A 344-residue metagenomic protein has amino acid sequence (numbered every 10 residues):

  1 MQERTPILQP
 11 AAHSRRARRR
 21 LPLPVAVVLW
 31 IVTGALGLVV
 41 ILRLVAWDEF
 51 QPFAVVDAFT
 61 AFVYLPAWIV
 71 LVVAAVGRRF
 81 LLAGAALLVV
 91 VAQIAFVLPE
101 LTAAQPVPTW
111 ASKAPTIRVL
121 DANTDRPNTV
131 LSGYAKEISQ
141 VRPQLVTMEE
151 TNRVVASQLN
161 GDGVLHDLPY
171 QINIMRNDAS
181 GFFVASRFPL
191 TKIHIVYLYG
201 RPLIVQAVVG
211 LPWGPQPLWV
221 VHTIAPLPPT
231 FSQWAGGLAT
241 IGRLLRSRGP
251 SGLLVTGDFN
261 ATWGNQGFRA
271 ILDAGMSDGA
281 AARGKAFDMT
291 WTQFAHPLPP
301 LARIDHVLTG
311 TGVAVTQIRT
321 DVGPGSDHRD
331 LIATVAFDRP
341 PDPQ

Functional and structural regions predicted by a protein language model:
M1-H13: Short, intrinsically disordered terminal tails adjacent to the first/last structured region
A17-V32: N-terminal membrane topogenic signal
V28-V73: Membrane-embedded alpha-helical segments of integral membrane proteins
Q51-F53, F80-A86: Short, aromatic-rich membrane-interface segments at the entry and exit of alpha-helical transmembrane domains
V73-F80: Structural signal for the C-terminal ends of transmembrane alpha-helices and the immediately following loop
V76, A85-Q140: N-terminal signal-anchor transmembrane helix
V119, D125-S139, T147-Q344: Soluble catalytic domains of enzymes that build or remodel membrane lipids, polysaccharides, and related
P143: Internal catalytic or translocation cores that form aromatic/hydrophobic pockets or channels for amphipathic metabolites
